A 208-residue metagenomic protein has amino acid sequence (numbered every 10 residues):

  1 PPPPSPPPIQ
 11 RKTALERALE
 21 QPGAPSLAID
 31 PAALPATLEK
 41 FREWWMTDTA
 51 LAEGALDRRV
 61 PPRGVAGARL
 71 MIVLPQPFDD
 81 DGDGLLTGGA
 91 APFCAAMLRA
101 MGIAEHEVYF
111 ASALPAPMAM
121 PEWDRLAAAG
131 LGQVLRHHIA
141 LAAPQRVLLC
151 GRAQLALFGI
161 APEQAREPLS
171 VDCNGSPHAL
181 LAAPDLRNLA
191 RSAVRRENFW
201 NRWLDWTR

Functional and structural regions predicted by a protein language model:
P1-R208: A polyanion-binding, active-site-adjacent surface
